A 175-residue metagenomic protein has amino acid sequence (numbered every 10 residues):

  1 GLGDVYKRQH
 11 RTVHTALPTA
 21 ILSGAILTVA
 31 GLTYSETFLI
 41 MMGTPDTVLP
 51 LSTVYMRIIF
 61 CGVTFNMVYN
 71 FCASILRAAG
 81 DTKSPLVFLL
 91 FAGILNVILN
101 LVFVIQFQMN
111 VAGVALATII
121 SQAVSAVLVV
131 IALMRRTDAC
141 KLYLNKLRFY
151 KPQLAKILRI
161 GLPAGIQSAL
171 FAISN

Functional and structural regions predicted by a protein language model:
L2-Y6: Short, small-residue-biased leader/transition segments that mark boundaries at the very start of proteins
R8-L22, A30, Y34, T53-M56 (+1 more regions): Interfacial transmembrane-helix starts/ends
H14, T82-K83, V111-A112: Residues that define the loop-to-transmembrane-helix transition and helix capping in multi-pass membrane transporters
A20, M56-I59, V63, L89-G93 (+2 more regions): Residue-level recognition of transmembrane alpha-helices in multi-pass small-molecule transporters/permeases
D46-Y69: Alpha-helical transmembrane segments of multi-pass membrane proteins
F65-L89: Membrane-interface junctions at transmembrane-helix termini in multi-pass inner-membrane proteins
G93-V127, I131: Membrane-interface helix-loop junctions in multi-pass transport and translocation proteins
T118, V129-A172: Interhelical loop/hinge segments that connect adjacent transmembrane helices in multipass membrane
